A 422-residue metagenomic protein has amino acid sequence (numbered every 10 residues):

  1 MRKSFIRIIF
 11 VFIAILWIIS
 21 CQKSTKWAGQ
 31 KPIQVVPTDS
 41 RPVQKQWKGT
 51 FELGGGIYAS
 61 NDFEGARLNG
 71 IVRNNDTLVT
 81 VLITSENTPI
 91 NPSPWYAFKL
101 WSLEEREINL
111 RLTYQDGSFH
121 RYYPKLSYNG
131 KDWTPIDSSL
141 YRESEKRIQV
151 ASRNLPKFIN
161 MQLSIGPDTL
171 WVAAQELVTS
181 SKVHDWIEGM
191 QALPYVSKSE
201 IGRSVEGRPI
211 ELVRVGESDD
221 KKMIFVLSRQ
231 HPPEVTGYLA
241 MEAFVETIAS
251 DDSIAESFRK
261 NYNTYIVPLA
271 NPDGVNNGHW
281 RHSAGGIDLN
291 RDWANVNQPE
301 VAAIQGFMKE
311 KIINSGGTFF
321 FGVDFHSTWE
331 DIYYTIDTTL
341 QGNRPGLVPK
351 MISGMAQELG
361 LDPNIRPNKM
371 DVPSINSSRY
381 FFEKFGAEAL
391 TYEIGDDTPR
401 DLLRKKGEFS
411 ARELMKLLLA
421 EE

Functional and structural regions predicted by a protein language model:
M1-A28: Bacterial Sec-dependent N-terminal signal peptides
I18, L78-L82, A192-S197: Short Pro/Gly-enriched beta-strand edge/turn motifs at strand-loop
C21-G166: Extreme N-terminal flexible tails
I108-L112, W171-A173, H184, Y238: Short, hydrophobic/aromatic beta-strand segments
S118-K125, K182-D185, T236-G237: A short, polar/proline- and glycine-enriched secondary-structure boundary/capping micro-motif
I148-P194, S199-G202: Extended acidic/polar, glycine-enriched regions that form or flank non-catalytic beta-rich accessory modules
L177, N290, Y333-G342, P367-E422: Active-site-adjacent mobile loop/cap segments within catalytic or ligand-binding domains
Y195-E211, V215, D219-I365, F382 (+1 more regions): Active-site/substrate-binding loop(s) of hydrolase catalytic cores
